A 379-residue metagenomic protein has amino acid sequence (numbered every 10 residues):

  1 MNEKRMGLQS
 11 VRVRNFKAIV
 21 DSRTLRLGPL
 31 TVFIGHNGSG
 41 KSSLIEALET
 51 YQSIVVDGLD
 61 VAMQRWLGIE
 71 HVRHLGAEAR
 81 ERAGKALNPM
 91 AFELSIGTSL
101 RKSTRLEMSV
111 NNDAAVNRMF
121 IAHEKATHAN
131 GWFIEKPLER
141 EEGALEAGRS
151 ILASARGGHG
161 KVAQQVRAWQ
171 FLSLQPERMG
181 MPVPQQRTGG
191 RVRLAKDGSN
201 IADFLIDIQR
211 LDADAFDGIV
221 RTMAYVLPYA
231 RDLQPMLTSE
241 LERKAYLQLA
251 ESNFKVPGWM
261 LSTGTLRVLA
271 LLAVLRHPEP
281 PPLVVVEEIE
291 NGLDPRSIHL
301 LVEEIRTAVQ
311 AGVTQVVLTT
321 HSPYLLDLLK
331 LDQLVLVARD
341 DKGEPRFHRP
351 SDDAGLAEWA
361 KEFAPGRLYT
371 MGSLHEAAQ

Functional and structural regions predicted by a protein language model:
M1-M6, L300-Q379: C-terminal lobe/lid and adjacent interdomain/linker elements of RecA-like ASCE P-loop ATPase modules
M1-V20: N-terminal pre-Walker A segment at the start of P-loop NTPase domains
F33: Hydrophobic anchor at the beta1->P-loop junction of P-loop NTPases
H36: P-loop (Walker A) phosphate-binding loop of NTP-binding proteins
K41: Conserved lysine of the Walker
E46-D113: Conserved P-loop NTP-binding catalytic core
A91-E93, G97-R221, Y225: Electropositive, glycine-dotted interaction segments that contact anionic polymers or phosphate-rich ligands
R221-R276, L283-R296: Conserved ABC ATPase signature
